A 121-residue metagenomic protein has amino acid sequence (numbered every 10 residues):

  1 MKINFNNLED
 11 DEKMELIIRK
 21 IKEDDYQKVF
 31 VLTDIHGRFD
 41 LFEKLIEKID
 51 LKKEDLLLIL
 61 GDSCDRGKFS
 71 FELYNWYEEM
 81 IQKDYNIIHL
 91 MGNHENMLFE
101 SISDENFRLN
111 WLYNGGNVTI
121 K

Functional and structural regions predicted by a protein language model:
M1-W76: N-terminal active-site segment of His-dependent metallophosphoesterases
R66-K121: Active-site neighborhood of divalent metal-dependent phosphoester bond hydrolases
